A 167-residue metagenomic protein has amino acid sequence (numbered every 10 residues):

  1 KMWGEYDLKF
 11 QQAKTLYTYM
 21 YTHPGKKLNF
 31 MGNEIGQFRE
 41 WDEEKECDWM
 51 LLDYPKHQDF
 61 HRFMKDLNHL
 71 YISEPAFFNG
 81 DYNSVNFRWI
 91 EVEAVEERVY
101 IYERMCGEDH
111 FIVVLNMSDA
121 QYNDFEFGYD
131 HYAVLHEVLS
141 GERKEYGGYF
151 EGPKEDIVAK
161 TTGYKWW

Functional and structural regions predicted by a protein language model:
M2: Metal- or metallocofactor-binding catalytic centers and their adjacent structured scaffolds across diverse enzyme
E5-K14, Y19-N29, N33-W167: Carbohydrate-interacting/catalytic domains
